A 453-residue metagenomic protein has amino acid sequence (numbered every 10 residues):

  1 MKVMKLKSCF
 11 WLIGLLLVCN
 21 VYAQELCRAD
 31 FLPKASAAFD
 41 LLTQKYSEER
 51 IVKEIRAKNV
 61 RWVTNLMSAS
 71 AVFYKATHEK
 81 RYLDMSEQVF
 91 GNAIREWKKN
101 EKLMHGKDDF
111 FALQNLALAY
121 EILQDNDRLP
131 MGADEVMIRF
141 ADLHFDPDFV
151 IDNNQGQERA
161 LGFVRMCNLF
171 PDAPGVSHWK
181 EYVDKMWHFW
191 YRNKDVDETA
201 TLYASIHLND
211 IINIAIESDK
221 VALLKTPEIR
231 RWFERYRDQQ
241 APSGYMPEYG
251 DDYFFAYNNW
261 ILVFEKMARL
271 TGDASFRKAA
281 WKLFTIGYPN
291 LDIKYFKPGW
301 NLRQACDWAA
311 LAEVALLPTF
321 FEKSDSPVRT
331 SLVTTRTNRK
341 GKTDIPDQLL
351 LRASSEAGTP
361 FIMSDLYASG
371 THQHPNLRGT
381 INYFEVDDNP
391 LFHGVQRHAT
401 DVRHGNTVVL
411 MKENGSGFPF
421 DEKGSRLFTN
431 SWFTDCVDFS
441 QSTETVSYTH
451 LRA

Functional and structural regions predicted by a protein language model:
K2-F10: Bacterial N-terminal signal peptides that target proteins for export
W11-N20: Bacterial N-terminal signal peptides
Q24-A38, R231-R235, Y249-A353: Terminal, non-catalytic domain-edge segments
D40-L42: N-terminal module of bacterial RNA polymerase sigma factors
Q44, E48-W232, Q240, D252-Y253 (+1 more regions): Aromatic-lined, polymer-binding surfaces characteristic of secreted/periplasmic polysaccharide-degrading enzymes
D219-L223, M246, F392: Substrate-binding/catalytic groove segments of enzymes that remodel or degrade extracellular structural polymers
L302-R452: Catalytic and substrate-binding regions of extracellular carbohydrate-active enzymes, especially polysaccharide lyases
